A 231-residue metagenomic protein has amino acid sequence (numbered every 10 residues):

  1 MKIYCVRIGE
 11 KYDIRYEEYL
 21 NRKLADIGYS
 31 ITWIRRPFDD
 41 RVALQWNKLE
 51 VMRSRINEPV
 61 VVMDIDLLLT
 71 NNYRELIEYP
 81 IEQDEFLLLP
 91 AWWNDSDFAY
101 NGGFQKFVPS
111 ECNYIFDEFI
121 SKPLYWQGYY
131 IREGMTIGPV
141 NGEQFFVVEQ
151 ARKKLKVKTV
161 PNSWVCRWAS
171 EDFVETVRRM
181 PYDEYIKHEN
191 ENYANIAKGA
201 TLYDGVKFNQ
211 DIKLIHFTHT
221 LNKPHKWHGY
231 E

Functional and structural regions predicted by a protein language model:
M1, G102-G103, K213: Residue-level detector of short, conserved catalytic/binding motifs and their immediate flanks
M1-Q45, I56-N57, P109-S110, H219-N222 (+1 more regions): N-terminal anchoring/stem segment of glycosyltransferases
Y4-R7, R15-Y16, L69, D84 (+1 more regions): A glycosyltransferase accessory/donor-loop signature
R15, V42, D95-N101, P224-W227: Short, charged, surface-exposed secondary-structure boundary motifs
N21-L24, L49-M52, R74-E78, Q144-V148 (+1 more regions): Short amphipathic alpha-helical segments and helix-helix/interface helices
A25-Y29, R55-P59, E82-E85, R152-K156: Short glycine/proline-enriched coil/turn segments at helix->beta-strand junctions
L44-Y100, F104-S110: GT-A fold catalytic core of metal-dependent nucleotide-sugar glycosyltransferases, centered on the diacidic
